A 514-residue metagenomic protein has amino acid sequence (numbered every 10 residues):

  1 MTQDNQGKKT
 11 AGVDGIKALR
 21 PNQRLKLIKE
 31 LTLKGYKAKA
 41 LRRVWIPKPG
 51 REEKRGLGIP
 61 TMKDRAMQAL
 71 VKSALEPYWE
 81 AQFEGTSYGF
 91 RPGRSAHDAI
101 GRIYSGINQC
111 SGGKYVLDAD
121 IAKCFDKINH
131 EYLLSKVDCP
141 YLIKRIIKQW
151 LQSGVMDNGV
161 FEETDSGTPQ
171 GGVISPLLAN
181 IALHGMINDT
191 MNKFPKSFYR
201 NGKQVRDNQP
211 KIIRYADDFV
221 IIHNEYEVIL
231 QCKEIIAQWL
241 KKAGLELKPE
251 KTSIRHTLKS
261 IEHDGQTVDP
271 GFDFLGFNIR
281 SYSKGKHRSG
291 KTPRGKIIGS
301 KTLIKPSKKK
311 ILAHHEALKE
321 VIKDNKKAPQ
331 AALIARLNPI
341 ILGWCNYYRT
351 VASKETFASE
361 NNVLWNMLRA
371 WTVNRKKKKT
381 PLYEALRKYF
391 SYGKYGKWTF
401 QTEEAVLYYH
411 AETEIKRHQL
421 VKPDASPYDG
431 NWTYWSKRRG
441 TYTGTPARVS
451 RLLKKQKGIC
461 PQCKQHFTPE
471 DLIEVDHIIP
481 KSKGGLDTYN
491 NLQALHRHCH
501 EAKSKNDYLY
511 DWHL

Functional and structural regions predicted by a protein language model:
M1-L514: Non-catalytic terminal/accessory segments
